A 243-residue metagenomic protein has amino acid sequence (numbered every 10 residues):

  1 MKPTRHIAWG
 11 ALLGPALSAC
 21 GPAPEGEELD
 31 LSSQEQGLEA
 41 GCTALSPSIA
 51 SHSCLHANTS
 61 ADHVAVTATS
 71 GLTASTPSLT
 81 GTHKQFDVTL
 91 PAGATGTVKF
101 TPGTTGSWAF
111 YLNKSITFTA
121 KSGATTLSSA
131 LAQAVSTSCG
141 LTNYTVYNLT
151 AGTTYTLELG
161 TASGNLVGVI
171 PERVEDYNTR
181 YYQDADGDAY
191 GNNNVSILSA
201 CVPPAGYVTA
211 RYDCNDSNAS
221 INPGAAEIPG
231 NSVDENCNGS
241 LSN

Functional and structural regions predicted by a protein language model:
M1-G10: Bacterial N-terminal signal peptides that target proteins for export
A16-A19: C-terminal motif of bacterial Sec signal peptides marking the signal peptidase cleavage site
G21-P24, N238: Bacterial signal peptide processing site
G26-Q36, A40-S70, A120-A130, T145-N178: C-terminal edge strands of extracellular/lumenal beta-sandwich accessory domains
S75-W108, G140-Y147: Non-catalytic, beta-strand-enriched accessory regions in extracellular/secretory proteins and membrane protein
Q85-P91, S115-L141: Surface-exposed beta-strand/loop patches in noncatalytic accessory domains and peripheral targeting/linker segments
P102, F110-K114, L159-T161: Non-cytosolic beta-sheet module surface loops
D176-N243: Membrane-associated feature with strongest affinity for ZDHHC
